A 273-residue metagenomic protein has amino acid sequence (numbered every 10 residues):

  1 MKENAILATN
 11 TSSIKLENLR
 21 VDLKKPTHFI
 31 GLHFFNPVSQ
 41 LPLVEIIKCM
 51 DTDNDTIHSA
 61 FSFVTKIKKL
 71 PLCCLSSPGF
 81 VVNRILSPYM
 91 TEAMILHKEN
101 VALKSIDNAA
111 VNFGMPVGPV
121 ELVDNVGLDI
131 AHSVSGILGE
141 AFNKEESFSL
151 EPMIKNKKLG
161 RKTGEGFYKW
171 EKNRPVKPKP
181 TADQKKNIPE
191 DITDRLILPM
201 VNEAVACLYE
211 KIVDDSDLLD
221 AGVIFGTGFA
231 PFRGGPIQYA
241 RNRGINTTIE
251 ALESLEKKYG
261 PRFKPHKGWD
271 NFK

Functional and structural regions predicted by a protein language model:
M1-K273: N-terminal glycine-rich phosphate-binding loop for ADP-containing cofactors
